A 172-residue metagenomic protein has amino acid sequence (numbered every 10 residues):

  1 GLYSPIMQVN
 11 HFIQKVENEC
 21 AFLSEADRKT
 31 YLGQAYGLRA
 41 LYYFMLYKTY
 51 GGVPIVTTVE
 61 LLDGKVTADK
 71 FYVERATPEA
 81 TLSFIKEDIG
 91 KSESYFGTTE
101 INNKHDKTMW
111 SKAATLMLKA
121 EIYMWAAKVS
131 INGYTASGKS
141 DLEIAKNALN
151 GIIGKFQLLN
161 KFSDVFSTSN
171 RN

Functional and structural regions predicted by a protein language model:
G1, L32, G51-V53, T57 (+3 more regions): An aromatic- and glycine-enriched ligand-binding surface/loop that stacks and positions planar moieties
G1-Y50, K70-S83, I89-H105: Conserved, well-structured interaction surfaces
